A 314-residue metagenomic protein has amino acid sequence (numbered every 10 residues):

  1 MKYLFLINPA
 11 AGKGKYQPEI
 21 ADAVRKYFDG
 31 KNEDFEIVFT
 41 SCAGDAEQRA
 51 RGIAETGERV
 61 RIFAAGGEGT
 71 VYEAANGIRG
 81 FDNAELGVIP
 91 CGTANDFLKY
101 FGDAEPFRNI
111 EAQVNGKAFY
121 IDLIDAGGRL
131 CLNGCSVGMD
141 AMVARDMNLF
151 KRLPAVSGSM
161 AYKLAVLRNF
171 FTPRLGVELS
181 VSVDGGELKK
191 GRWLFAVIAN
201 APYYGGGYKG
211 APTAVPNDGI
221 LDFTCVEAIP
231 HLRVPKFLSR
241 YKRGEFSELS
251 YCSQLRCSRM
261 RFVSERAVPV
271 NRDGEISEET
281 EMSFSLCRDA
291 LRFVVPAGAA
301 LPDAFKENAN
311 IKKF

Functional and structural regions predicted by a protein language model:
M1-I62, A300, K306-F314: ATP/NTP phosphate-donor binding region
L6, K31, T40, G80-L194: Catalytic core of DAGKc-family lipid kinases
P9, A65-G67, C91: Glycine-rich beta-strand-to-loop/alpha-helix junction loops that act as flexible
F63-A65, Y72: Active-site-proximal cofactor/substrate-binding loop regions of enzyme domains
T70-N83: Short Gly/Thr/Asp-enriched flexible loops that form oxyanion-binding sites at enzyme active sites
S136, D140, V197-A211, I276: Glycine-rich phosphate/pyrophosphate-binding beta-alpha loops
K151-A161, P212-L232: Gly/Ser/Thr-rich active-site loops/lids in small-molecule metabolic enzymes that frequently grip phosphoryl groups
V183-G185, K190, V215, C225-F314: ATP/nucleoside-binding phosphotransfer catalytic cores, i.e., glycine-rich phosphate-binding loops
